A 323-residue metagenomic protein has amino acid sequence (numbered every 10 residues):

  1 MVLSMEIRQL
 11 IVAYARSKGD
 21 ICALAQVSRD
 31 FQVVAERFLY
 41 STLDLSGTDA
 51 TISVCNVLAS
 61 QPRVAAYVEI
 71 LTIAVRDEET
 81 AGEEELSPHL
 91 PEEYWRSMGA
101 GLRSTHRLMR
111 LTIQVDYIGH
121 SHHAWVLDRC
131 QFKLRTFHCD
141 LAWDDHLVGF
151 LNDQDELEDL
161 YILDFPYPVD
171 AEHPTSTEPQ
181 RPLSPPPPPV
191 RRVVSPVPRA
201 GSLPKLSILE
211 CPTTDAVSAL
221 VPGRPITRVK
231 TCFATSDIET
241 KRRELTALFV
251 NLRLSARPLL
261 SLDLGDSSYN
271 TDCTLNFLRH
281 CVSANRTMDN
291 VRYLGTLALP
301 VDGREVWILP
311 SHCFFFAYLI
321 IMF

Functional and structural regions predicted by a protein language model:
M1-F323: Leucine-rich repeat
